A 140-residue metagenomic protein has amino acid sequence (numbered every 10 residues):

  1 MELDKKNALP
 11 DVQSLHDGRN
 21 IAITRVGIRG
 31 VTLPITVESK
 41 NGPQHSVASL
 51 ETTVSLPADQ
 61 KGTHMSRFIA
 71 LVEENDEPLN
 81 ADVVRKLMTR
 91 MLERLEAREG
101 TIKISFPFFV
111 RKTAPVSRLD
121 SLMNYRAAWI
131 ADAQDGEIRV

Functional and structural regions predicted by a protein language model:
M1-V140: N-terminal intrinsically disordered, cationic/polar leader segments that include organellar targeting peptides
